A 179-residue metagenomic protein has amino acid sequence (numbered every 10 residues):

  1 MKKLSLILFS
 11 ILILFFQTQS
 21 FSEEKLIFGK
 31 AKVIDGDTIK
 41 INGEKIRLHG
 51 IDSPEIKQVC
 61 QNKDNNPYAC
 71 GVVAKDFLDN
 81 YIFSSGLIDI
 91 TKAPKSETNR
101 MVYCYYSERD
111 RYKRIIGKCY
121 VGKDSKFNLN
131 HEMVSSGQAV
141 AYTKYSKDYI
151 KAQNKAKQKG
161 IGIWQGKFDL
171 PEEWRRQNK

Functional and structural regions predicted by a protein language model:
K2-I11, F16-K179: Small beta-barrel nucleic-acid-binding modules, primarily SNase/OB-fold domains and secondarily Tudor-like barrels
